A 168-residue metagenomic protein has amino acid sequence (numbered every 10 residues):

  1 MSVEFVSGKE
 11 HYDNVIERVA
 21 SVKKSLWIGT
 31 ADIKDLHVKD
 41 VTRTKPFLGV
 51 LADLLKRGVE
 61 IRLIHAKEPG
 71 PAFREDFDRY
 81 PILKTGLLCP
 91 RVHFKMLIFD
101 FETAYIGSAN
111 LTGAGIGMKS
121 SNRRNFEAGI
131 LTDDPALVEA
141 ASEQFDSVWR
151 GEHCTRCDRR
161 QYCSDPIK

Functional and structural regions predicted by a protein language model:
M1-R57, R62, G86: PLD-like (HKD) phosphodiesterase/transphosphatidyltransferase domain
K9-Y12, K67-P69, P90-V92, S108: Short beta->alpha connector loops
D32-V38, E68-P71, T112: Short acidic, S/G/P-rich loop/turn micro-motifs used as interaction or catalytic elements
L63-E75: Catalytic donor nucleotide-activated moiety binding site of glycosyltransferases and closely related
D76-P90: Structural recognition of alpha->loop->beta junctions
L87-R91, L97, R123: Short solvent-exposed loop/turn micro-motifs enriched in small/polar/acidic residues
K95-I98, A128-I130: Short beta-strand scaffold segments in enzyme catalytic cores
T103-K168: Signature of lipid phosphatidyltransferase scaffolds
